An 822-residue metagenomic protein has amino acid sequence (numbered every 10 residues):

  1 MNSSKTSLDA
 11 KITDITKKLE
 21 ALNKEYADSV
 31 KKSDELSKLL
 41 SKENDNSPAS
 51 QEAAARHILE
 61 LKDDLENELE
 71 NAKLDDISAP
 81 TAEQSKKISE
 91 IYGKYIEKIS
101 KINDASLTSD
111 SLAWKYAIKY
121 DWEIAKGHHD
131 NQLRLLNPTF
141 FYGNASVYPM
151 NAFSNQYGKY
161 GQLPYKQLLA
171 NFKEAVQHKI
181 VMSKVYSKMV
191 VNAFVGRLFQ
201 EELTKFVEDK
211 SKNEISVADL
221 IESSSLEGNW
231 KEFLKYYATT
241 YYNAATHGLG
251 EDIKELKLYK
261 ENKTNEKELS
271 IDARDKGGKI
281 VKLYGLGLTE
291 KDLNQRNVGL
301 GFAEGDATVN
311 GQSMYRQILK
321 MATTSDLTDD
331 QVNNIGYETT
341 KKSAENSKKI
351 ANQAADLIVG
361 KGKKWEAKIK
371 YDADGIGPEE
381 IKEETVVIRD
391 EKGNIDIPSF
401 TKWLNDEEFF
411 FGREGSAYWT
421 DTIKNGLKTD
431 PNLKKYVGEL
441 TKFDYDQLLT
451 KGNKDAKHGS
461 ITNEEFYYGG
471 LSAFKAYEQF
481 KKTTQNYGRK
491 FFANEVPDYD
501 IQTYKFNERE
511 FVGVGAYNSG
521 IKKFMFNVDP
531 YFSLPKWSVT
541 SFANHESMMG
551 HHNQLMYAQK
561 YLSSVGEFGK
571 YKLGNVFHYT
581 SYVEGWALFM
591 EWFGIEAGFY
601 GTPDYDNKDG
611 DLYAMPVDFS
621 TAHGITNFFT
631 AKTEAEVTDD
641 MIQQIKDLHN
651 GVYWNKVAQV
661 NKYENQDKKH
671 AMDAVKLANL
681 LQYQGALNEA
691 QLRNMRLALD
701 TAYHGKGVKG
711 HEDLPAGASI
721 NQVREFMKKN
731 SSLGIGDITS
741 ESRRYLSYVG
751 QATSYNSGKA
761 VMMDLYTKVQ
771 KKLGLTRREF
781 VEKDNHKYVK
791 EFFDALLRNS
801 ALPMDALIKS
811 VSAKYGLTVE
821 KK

Functional and structural regions predicted by a protein language model:
S3-K822: N-terminal maturation segment of proteins
